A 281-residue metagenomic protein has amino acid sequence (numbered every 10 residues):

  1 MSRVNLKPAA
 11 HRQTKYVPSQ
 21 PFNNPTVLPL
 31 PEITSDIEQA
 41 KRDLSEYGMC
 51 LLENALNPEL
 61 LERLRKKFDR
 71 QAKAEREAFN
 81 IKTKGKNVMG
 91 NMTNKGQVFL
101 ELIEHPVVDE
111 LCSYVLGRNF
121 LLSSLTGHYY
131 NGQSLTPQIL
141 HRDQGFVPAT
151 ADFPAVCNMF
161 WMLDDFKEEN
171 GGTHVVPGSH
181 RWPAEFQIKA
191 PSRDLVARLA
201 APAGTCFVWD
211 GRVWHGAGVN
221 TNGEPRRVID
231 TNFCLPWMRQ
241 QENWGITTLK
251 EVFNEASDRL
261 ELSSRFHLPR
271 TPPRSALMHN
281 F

Functional and structural regions predicted by a protein language model:
S2-L6, H11-R12, W182-W214, G218-F281: Conserved double-stranded beta-helix
S2-Y47, L52-P148: Non-heme Fe(II)-dependent double-stranded beta-helix
N57-P58, H128-Y130, G145, F166-E168 (+3 more regions): Short, solvent-exposed loop/turn segments at secondary-structure junctions
K95, S123, A155, E169-G171 (+2 more regions): Residues that flank catalytic or metal-binding motifs in active/ligand-binding sites
V98, L111, M159-M162, V213-G216: Short, hydrophobic/aromatic alpha-helical segments in well-folded domains
S124-G127, M159-W161, I229-F233: A structural signal for short, well-ordered beta-strand segments
T136-A200, M238-T247: Catalytic core of non-heme Fe(II) oxygenases with the double-stranded beta-helix
